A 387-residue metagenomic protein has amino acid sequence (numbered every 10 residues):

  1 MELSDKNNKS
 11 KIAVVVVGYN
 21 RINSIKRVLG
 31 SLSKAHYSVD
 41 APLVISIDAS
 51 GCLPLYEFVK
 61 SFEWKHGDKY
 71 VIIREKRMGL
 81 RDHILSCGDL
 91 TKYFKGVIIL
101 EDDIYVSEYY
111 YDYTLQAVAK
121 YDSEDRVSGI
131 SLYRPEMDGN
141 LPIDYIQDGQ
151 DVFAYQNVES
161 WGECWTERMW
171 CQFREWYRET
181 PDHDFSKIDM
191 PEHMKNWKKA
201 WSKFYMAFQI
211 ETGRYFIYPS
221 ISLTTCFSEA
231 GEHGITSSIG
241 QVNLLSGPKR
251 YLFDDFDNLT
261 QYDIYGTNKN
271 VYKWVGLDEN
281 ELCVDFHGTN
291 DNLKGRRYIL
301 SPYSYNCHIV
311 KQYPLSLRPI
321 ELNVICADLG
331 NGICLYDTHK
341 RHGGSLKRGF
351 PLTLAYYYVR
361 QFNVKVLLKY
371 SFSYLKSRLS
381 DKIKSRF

Functional and structural regions predicted by a protein language model:
M1-L100, I104-F387: Peripheral/terminal regions associated with large enzymatic or DNA-binding modules
